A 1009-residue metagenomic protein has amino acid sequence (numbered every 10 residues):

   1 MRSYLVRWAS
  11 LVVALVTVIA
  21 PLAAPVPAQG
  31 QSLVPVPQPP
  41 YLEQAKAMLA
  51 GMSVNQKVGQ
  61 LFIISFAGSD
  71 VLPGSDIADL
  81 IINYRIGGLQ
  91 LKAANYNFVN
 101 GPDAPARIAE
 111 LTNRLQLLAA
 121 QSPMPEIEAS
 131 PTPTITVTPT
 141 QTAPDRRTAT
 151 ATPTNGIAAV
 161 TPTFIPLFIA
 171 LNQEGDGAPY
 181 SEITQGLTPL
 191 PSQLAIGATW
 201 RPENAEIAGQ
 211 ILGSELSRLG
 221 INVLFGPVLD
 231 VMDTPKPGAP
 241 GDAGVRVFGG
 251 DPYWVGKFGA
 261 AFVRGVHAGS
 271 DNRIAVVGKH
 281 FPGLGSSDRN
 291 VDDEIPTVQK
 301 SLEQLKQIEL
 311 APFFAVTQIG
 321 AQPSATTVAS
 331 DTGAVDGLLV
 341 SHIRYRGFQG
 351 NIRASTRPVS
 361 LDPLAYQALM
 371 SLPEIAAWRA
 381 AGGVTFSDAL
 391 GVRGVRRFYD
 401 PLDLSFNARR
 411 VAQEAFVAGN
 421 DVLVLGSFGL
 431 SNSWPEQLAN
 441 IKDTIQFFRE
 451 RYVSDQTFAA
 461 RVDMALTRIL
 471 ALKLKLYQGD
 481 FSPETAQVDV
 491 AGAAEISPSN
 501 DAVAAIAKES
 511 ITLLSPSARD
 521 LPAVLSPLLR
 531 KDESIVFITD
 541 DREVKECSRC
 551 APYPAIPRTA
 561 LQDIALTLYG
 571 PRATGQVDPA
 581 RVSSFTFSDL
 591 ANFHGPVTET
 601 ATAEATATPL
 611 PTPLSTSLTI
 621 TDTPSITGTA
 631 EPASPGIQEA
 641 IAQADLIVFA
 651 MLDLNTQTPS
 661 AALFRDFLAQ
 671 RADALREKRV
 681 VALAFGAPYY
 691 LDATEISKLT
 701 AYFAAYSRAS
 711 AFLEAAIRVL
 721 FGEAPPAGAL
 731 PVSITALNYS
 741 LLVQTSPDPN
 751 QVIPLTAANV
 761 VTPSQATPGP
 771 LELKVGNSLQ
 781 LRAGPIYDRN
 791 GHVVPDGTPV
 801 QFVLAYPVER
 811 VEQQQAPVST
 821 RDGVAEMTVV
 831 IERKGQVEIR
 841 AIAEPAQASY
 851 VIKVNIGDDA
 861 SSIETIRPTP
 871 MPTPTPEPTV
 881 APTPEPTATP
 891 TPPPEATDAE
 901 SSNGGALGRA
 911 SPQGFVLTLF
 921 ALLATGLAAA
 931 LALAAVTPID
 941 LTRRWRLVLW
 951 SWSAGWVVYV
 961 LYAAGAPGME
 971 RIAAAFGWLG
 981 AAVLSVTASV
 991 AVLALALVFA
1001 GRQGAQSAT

Functional and structural regions predicted by a protein language model:
V13-P21, G391, G914-V916, L923 (+1 more regions): Hydrophobic core
Q29-N83, T184, Y399-V800, A805-P807 (+4 more regions): Preference for extracellular/luminal or secreted protein segments
Q29-Q185, L513-P516, A644, I939-D940: N-terminal hydrophobic targeting/anchoring segments and the immediately downstream early-domain regions of hydrolases
S53, L89, N172, R201 (+7 more regions): Conserved, mostly hydrophobic/aromatic
S53, P73, A104-E110, R114 (+4 more regions): Second-shell residues forming the walls of enzyme active-site clefts
G59-F66, G87-L91, L167-G175, V223-P227 (+5 more regions): Hydrophobic faces of well-ordered beta-strands that scaffold small-molecule active sites in alpha/beta enzyme cores
I81-A104, F225, P237, G241 (+4 more regions): Short acidic, glycine-rich surface-loop motifs adjacent to enzyme active sites
K834-A846: Short, aromatic- and glycine-rich surface loops/edge beta-strands on solvent-exposed regions
